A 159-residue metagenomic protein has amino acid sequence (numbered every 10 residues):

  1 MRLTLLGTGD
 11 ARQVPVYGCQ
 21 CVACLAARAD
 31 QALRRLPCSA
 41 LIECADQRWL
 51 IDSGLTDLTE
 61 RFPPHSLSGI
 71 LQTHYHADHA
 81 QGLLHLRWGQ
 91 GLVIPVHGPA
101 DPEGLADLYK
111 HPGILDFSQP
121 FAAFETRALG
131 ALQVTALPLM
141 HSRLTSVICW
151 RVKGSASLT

Functional and structural regions predicted by a protein language model:
M1-L158: Binuclear metal-dependent hydrolase catalytic cores
